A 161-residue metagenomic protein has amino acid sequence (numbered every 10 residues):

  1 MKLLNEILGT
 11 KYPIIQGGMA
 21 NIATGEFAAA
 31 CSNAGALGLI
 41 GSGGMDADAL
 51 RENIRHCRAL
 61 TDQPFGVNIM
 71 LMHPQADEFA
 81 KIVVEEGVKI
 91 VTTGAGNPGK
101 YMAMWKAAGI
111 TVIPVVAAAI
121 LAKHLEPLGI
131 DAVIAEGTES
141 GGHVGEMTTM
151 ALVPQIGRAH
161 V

Functional and structural regions predicted by a protein language model:
M1-R158: Active-site entrance/lid segments in N-terminal catalytic domains of soluble metabolic enzymes
